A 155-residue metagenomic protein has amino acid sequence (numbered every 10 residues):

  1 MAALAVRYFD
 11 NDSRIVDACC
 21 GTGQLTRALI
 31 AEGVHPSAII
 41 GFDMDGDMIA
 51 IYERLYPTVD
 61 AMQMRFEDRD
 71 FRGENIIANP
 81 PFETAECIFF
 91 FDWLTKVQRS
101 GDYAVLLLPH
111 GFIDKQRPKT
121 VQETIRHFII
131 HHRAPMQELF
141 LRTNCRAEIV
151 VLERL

Functional and structural regions predicted by a protein language model:
M1-L155: Class I S-adenosyl-L-methionine-dependent methyltransferase catalytic core
